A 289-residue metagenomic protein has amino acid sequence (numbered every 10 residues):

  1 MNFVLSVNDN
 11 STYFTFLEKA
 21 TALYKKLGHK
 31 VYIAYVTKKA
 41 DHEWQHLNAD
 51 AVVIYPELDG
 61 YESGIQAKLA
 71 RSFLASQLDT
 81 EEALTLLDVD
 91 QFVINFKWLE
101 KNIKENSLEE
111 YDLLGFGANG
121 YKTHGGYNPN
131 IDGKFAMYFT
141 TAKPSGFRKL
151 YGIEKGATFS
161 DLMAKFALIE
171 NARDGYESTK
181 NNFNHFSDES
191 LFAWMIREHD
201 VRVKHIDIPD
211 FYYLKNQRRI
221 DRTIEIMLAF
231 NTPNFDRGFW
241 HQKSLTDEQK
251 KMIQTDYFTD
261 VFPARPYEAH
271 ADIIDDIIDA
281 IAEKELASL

Functional and structural regions predicted by a protein language model:
M1-G60, K284-L289: N-terminal anchoring/stem segment of glycosyltransferases
L5, F16, A22, K26-H29 (+5 more regions): Ser/Thr/Asn(+Pro)-rich, low-complexity disordered segments
S6-L17, G64-K68, P129-F135, N181-D188: Aromatic-acidic/polar surface patches that form glycan- and anion
K30-V31, L84, V201-V203: Hydrophobic anchor at the start of a short beta-strand that flanks the dinucleotide cofactor-binding loop
L58-T85: A conserved donor-nucleotide-binding helix/loop in the catalytic core of Leloir-type glycosyltransferases
D88-F92: The conserved acidic donor/metal-binding loop of glycosyltransferases
V93-D132: Conserved donor-nucleotide/metal-binding helix-loop-beta segment in metal-dependent transferases, i.e., the alpha-helix
F139, P144-A269: Catalytic core and acceptor-binding pocket of nucleotide-sugar-dependent glycosyltransferases
